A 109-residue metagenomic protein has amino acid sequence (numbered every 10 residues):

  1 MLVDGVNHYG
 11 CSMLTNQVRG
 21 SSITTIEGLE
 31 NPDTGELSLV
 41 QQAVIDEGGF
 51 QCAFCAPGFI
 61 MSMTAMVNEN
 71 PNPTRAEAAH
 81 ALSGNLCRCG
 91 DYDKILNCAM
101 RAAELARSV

Functional and structural regions predicted by a protein language model:
M1-V109: Signature of N-terminal electron-transfer/Fe-S-associated modules in redox systems
